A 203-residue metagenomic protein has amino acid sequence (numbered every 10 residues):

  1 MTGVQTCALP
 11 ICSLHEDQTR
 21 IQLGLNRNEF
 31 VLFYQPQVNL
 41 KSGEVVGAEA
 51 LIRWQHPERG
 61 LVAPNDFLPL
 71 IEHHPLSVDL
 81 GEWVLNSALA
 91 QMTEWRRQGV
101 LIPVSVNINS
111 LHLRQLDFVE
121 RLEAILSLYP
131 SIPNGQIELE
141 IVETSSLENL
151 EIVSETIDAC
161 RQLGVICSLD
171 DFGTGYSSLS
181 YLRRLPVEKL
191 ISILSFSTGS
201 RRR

Functional and structural regions predicted by a protein language model:
T2-L9: Short, small-residue-biased leader/transition segments that mark boundaries at the very start of proteins
C12-E16, R20, N26, E72 (+3 more regions): Signal-transducing alpha-helical linker
S13-L70, N107, L169: Active-site core of bacterial EAL-family cyclic-dinucleotide phosphodiesterase domains
N26, R96, R161: Anion (oxyanion) recognition and catalysis
V31, L101, I166: Residue-level detector of anion-binding/catalytic polar loops
S42-E49, P75-I152: Catalytic core of bacterial c-di-GMP phosphodiesterases, primarily the EAL and HD-GYP domains, capturing alpha-helical
I125-S200: The catalytic core of metal-dependent phosphodiesterases that act on cyclic dinucleotides
